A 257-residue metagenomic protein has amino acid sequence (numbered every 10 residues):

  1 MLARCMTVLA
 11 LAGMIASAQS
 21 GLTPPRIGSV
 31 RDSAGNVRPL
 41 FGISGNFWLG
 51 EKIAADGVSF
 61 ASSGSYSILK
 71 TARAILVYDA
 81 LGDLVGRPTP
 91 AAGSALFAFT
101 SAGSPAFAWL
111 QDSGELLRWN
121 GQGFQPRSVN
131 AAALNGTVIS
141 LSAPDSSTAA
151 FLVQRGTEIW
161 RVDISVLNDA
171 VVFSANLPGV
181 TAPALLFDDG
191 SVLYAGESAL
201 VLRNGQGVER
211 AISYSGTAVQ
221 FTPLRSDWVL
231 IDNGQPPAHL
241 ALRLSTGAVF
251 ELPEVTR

Functional and structural regions predicted by a protein language model:
R4-A16: Bacterial N-terminal signal peptides
Q19, P25, A55-S65, P90-P105 (+4 more regions): Repeated scaffold domains used in trafficking and secretory/extracellular systems, primarily beta-propellers
Q19-N46: An edge-strand/N-cap motif at the start of beta-rich repeat modules
P25-D32, G64-T71, G103-Q111, S147-Q154 (+3 more regions): Short beta-strand elements that form the blades of beta-propeller/WD-repeat-like and other beta-sheet-rich scaffold
N36-P39, A74-D79, S113-N120, G156-D163 (+2 more regions): Structural motif
G42-G45, D79-D83, N120-G123, I164-N168 (+2 more regions): Short loop/turn segments that connect beta-strands within beta-propeller blades
N46-D56, L84-T89, Q125-A133, N168-N176 (+2 more regions): A short beta-strand motif characteristic of beta-propeller blades
D232-R257: Blade-level signature of beta-propeller repeat domains, shared across WD40, Kelch, NHL, RCC1 and BNR/Asp-box propellers
